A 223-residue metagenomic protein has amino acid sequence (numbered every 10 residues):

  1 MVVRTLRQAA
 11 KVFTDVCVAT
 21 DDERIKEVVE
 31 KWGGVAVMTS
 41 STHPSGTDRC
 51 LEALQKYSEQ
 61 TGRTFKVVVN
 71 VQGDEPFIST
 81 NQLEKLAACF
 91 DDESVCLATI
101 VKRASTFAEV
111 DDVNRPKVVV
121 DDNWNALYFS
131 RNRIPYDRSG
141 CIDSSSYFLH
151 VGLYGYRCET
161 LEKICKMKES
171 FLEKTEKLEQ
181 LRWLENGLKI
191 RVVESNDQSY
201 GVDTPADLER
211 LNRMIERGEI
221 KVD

Functional and structural regions predicted by a protein language model:
M1-A19: N-terminal glycine-rich phosphate-binding loop and ensuing alpha1 helix
F13, R63-F65, D92-V95, L188: Short, high-confidence coil segments that cap the C-terminus of an alpha-helix and link into the following beta-strand
D15, V35, L188-R191: Residue-level detector of anion-binding/catalytic polar loops
T20-D21, I78, Y156, D203: A conserved hydrophobic position in a structured secondary element of the catalytic/binding core that shapes
E23-V71, F77-K85: Short phosphate-binding loop-to-helix
I78-S170: Conserved core of the sugar-phosphate nucleotidyltransferase
D143-D223: Conserved alpha/beta core of the MobA/IspD/sugar-nucleotide pyrophosphorylase nucleotidyltransferase superfamily
